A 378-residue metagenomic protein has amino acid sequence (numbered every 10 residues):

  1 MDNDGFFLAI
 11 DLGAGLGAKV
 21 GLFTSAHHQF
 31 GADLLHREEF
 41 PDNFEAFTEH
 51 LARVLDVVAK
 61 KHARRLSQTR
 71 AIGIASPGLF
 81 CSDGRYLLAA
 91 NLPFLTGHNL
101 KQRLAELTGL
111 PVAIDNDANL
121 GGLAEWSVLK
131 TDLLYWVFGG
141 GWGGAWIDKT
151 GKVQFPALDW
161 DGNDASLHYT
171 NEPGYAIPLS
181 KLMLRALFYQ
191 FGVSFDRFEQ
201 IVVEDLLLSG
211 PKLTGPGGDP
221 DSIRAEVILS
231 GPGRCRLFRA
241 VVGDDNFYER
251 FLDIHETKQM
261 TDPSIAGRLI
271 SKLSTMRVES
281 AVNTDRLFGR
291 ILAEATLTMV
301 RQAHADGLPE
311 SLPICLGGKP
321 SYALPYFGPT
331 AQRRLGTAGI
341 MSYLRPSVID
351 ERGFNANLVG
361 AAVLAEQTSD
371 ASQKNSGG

Functional and structural regions predicted by a protein language model:
M1-A71, C81-D83, E106-L110, A124-L134 (+1 more regions): ATP-binding/phosphotransfer module of carbohydrate and carboxylate kinases, centering on a glycine-rich
L22, W146-D148: Conserved blade-register residue in beta-propeller folds
H28-D33, K152-L158, G162-N163: Beta-strand initiation motifs
G84-T96: A charged helix-plus-loop insertion that forms the helical arch/lid used to bind and gate nucleic-acid substrates
T96-L100, A105, A118, L129: Anion-binding (especially nucleotide phosphate/pyrophosphate-binding) glycine-rich loop and adjoining beta-alpha core
V112-A118: General beta-strand structural signal in soluble alpha/beta enzymes
L120-W126, G143-W146: Adenylate-forming
